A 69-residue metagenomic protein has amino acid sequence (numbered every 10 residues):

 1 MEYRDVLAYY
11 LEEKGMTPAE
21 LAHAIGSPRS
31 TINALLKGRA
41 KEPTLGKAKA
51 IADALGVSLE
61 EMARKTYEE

Functional and structural regions predicted by a protein language model:
M1-T17: A short, Lys/Arg-rich alpha-helix, primarily the initiator
A8, A19, K49, E60: Residues within the helices of the helix-turn-helix
L11, A22, A52: The alpha-helix within a helix-turn-helix
M16-A34: Short alpha-helical DNA-recognition segment
L36, K47, T66: DNA major-groove recognition helix of helix-turn-helix
R39-A50: Short, basic-rich loop-to-helix N-cap that marks the start of a DNA-contacting helix
G56-E69: Short C-terminal boundary/hinge segments that cap the last helix of small helical domains
